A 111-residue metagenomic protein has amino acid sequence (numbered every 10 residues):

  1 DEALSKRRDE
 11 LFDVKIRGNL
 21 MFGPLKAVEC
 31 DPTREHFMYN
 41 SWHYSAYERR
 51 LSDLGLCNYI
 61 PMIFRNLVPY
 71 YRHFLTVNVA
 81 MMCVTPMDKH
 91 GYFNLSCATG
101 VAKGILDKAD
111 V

Functional and structural regions predicted by a protein language model:
D1-V111: Conserved alpha/beta enzyme-core scaffold
